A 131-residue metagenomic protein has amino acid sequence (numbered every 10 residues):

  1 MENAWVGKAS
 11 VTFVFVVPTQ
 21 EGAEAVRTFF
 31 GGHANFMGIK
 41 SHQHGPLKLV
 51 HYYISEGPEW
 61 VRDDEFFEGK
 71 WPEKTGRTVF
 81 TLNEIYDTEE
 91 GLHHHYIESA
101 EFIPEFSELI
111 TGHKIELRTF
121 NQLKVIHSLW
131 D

Functional and structural regions predicted by a protein language model:
M1-E98, H113-D131: Short S/T/G/P-rich N-terminal loop/turn motif that feeds into the first structured element of a domain
E24, F102-E105: Charged, amphipathic alpha-helical segments and their flanking helix caps
P104-E105, L109-E116: Short, well-ordered, aromatic-rich surface patches in folded extracellular/luminal domains
